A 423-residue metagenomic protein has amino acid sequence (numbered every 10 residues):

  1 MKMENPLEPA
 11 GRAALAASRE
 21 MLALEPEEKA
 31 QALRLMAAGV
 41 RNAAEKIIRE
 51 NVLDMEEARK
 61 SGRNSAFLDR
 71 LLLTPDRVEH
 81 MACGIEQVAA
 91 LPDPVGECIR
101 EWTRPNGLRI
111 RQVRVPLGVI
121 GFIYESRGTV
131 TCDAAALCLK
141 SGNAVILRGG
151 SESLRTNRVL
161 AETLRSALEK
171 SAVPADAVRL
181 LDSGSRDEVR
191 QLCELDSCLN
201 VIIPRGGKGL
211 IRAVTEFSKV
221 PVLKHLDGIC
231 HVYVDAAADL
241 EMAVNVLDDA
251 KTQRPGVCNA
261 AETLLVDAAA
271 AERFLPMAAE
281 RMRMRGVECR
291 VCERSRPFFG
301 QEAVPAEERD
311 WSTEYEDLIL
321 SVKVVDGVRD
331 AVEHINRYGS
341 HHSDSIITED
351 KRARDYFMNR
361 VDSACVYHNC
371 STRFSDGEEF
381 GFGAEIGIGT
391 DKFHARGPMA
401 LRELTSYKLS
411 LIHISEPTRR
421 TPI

Functional and structural regions predicted by a protein language model:
M1-I110: N-terminal Rossmann-like NAD(P)+-binding subdomain of aldehyde/semialdehyde dehydrogenases
N5, S126-A144, V159, T163 (+3 more regions): ALDH superfamily catalytic-core signature
A17-A23, L264-V266, D317-D326, H341-I346: Short, well-ordered beta-strand elements within core beta-sheets of diverse protein domains
A90, C98-E241: Rossmann-like NAD(P) dinucleotide-binding subdomain of oxidoreductase/dehydrogenase enzymes
S312-I319, Y338-H342, A364-C365: Conserved glycine-rich beta-strand-loop-beta hairpin in the small C-terminal domain of fold type I
H342, I346, K351-D362, C370-T372: A C-terminal functional module that forms or caps the active site or interfaces directly with catalytic machinery
I412-I423: Single conserved hydrophobic/aromatic residue that forms the stacking wall/gate of nucleotide- or nucleobase-binding
